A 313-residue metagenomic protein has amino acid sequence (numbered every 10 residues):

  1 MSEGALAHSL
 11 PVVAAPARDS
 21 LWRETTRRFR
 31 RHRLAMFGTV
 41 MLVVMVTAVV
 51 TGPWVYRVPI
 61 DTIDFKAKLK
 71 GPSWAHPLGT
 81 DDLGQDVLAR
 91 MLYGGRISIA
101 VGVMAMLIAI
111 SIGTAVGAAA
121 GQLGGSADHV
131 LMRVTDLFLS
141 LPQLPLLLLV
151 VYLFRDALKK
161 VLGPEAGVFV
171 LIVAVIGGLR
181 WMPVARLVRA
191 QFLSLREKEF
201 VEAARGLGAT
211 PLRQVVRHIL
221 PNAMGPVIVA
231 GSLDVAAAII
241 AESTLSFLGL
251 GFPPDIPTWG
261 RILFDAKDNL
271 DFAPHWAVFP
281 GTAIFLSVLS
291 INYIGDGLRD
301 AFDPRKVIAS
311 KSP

Functional and structural regions predicted by a protein language model:
M1-T114, A118-A119, S126, S140 (+6 more regions): Gly/Trp-centered helix-boundary motif
M45, A118, L148-Y152, I176 (+5 more regions): Transmembrane alpha-helix boundary and packing residues in multipass membrane permease domains and related
V49, P53, A118-Q122, Y152-D156 (+6 more regions): Transmembrane helix-loop junction
G52-I60, G121-G125, V150-K159, L179 (+3 more regions): Short helix-capping/hinge motifs at transmembrane helix termini and TM-loop junctions
P77, S111-I112, Q122, L131-L193 (+1 more regions): Generic hydrophobic transmembrane alpha-helix motif, especially the helices
Q85-A100, M104, G124-M132, L193-E197 (+1 more regions): Amphipathic cytosolic juxtamembrane alpha-helices at the membrane-cytosol interface of multi-pass membrane transporters
R96, F138, P142, L179-M182 (+8 more regions): Residue-level hotspots within pore-lining transmembrane alpha-helices of multi-pass secondary transporters
I97-V101, V116, M132, V170-A174 (+5 more regions): Short alpha-helical transmembrane interface motifs in multi-pass membrane proteins
